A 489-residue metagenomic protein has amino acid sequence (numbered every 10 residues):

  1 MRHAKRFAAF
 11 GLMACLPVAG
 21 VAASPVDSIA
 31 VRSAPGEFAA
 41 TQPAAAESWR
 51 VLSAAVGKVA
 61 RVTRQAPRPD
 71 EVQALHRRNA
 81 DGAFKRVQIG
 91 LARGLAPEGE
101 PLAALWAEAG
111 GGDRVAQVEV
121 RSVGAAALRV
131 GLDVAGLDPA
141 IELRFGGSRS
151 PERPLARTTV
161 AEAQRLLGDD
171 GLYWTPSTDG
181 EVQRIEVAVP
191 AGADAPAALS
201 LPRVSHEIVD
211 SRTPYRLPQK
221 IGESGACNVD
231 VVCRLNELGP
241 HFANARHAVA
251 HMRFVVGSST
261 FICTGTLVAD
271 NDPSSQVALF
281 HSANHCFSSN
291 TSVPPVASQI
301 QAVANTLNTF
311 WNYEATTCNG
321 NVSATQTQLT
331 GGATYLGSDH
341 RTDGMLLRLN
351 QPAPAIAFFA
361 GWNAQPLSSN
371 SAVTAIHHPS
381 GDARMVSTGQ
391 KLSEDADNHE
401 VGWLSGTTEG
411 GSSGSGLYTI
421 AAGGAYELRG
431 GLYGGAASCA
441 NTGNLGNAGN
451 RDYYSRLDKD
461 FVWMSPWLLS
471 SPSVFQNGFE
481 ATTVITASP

Functional and structural regions predicted by a protein language model:
M1-A9: Bacterial N-terminal signal peptides that target proteins for export
A9-A19: Bacterial N-terminal signal peptides
A22-E119, E162-D270, S274: Protease-domain processing segments flanking chymotrypsin-fold serine proteases, especially trypsin-like
S122-R129: Extended extracellular/luminal ectodomain segments enriched in beta-structured repeat modules
D138-P151: Short, surface-exposed beta-strand/strand-loop-strand elements in extracellular ectodomains
T178-V401, G410: Serine endopeptidase catalytic core focused on the charge-relay Asp
T266-V277, T407-L432: Catalytic nucleophile loop of clan PA
Q476-S488: Ser/Thr-rich, Pro/Gly/Ala-heavy low-complexity intrinsically disordered linkers and tails of secreted extracellular
